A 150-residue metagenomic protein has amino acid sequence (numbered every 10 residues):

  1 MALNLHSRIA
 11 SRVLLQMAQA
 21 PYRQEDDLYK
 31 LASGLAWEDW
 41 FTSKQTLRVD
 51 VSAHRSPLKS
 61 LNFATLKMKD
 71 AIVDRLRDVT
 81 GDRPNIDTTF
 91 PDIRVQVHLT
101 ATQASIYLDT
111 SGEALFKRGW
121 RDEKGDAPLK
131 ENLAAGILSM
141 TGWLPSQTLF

Functional and structural regions predicted by a protein language model:
M1-P91: Non-catalytic nucleic-acid substrate-recognition regions in nucleic-acid-modifying enzymes
R94-H98: Short, surface-exposed charged micro-motifs
L99, Q103-F150: Glycine-rich adenosyl-nucleotide cofactor-binding module
